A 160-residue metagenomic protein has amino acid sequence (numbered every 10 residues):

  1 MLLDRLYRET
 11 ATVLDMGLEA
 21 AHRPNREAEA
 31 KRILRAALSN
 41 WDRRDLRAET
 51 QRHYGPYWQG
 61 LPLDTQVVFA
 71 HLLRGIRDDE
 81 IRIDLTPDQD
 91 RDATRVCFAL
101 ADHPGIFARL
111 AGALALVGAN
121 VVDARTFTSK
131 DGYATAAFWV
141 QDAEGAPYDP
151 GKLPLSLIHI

Functional and structural regions predicted by a protein language model:
M1-L157: Regulatory modules associated with amino-acid/nitrogen control
